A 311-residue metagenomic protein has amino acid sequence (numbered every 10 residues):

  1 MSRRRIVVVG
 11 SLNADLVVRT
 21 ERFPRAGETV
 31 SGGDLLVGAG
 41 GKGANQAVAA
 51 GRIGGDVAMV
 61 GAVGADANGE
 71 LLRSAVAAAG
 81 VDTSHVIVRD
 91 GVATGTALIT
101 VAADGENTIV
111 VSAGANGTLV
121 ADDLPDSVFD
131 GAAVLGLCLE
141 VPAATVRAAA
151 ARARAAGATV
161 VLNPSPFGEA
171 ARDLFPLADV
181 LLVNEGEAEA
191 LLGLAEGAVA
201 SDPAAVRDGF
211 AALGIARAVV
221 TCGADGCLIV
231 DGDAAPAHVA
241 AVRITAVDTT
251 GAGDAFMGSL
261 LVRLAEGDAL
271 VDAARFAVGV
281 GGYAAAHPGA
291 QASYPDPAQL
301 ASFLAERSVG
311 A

Functional and structural regions predicted by a protein language model:
M1-A62, A67-A78, A246, A311: Glycine-rich phosphate/adenosyl-contacting loop at the front of the ribokinase-like
M1-I6, G168-E169, L194, A200-A311: Conserved phosphate-binding/catalytic region of the ribokinase-like
A14, L124, A188-E189, C227 (+1 more regions): A generic structural signal for short hydrophobic patches within well-formed alpha-helices
A62, H85-R89, I99-V134, L139: Conserved phosphate-binding/catalytic loop of the ribokinase/pfkB sugar-kinase fold
A75-G91: A glycine-rich helix N-cap at a beta->alpha junction
G114-D122, V160-F167, V239: Short gly/ser/thr-rich secondary-structure transition/capping motifs
A133-A204, D225-C227: Conserved beta-alpha-beta core of the PfkB/ribokinase-like small-molecule kinase fold
